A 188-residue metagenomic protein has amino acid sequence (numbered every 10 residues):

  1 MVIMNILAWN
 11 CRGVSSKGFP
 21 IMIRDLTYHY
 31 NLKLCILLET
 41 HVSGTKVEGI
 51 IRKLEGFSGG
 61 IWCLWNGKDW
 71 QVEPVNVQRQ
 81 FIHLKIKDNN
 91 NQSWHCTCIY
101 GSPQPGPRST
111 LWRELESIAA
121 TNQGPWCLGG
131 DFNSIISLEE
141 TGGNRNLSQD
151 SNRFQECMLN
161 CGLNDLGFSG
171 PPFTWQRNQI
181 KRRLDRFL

Functional and structural regions predicted by a protein language model:
M1-L188: A shared catalytic/ligand-binding motif for oxyanion handling
